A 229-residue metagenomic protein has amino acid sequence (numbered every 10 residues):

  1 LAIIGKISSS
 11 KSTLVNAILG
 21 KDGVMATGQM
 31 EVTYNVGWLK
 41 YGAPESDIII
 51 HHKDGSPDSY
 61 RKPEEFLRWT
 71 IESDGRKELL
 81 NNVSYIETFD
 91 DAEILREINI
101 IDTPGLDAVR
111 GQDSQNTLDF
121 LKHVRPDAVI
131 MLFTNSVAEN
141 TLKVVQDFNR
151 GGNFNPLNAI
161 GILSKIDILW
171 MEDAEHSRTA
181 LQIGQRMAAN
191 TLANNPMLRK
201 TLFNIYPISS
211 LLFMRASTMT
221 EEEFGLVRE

Functional and structural regions predicted by a protein language model:
L1-E229: Globular "head" domains of long coiled-coil molecular machines
